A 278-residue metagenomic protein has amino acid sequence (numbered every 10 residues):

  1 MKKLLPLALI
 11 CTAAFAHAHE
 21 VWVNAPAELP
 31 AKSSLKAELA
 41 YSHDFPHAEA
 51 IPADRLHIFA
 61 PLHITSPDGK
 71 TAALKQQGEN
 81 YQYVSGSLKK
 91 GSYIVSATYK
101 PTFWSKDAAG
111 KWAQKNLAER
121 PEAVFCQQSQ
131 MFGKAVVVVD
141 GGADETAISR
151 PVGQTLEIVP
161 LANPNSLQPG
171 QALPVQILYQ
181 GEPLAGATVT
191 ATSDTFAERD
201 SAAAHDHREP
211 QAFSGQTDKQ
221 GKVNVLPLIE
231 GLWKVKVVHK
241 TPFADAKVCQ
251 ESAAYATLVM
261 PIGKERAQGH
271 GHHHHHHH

Functional and structural regions predicted by a protein language model:
M1-H17: Gram-negative bacterial Sec-dependent N-terminal signal peptides
H17-Q77: Start-of-domain marker
H19-S34, W112-A187, S193-R199, Q250-H272: Beta-strand-rich domain onsets/edges
D44-P46, K100-A108, T241-K247: Short acidic/polar inter-strand loop motif in beta-rich domains
A60-D68, T188-S214: Short amphipathic beta-strand segments in non-cytosolic proteins
E79-Q82, K89, R208-G231: Glycine-centered loop-to-beta-strand initiation motif
G91-F103, L232-H239: Short, aromatic- and glycine-rich surface loops/edge beta-strands on solvent-exposed regions
H205-H207, A267-H278: Histidine-centered metal-binding segments
